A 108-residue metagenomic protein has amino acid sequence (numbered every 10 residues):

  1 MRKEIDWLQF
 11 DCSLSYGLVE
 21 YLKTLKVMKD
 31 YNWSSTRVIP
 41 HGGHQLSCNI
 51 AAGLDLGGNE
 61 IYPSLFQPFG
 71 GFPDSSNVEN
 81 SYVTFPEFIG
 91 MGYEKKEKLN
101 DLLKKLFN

Functional and structural regions predicted by a protein language model:
M1-Y82, P86, E94: Shared catalytic-loop signature of beta/alpha-barrel
G90-N108: Extended hydrophobic packing segments that form well-structured cores
